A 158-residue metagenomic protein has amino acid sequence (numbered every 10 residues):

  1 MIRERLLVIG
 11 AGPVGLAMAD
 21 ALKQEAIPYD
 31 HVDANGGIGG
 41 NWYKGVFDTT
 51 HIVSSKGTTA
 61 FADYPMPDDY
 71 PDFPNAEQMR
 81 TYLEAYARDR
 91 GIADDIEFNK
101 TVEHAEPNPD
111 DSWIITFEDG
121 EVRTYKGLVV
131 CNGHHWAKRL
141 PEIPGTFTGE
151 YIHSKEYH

Functional and structural regions predicted by a protein language model:
R3-E4, T124-K126, G149: Active-site acidic short loop of glycosyltransferases
R3-H31: N-terminal Rossmann-like FAD-binding beta1-loop-alpha1 element of flavoenzymes
A19-A21, Y43-K44, L140-P144: Short amphipathic alpha-helical segments
G40-A85: Glycine-rich active-site loop/strand segments that organize a redox cofactor
T58, I96, Y151-I152: Conserved beta-strand scaffold positions in the cores of enzyme catalytic domains, especially in NTP/NDP-utilizing
P65, D69, N75-Y82, N132-H158: Glycine-rich dinucleotide-binding loop and its adjacent helix/turn
D72-W136: Feature captures the FAD/FMN-dependent oxidoreductase FAD-binding
